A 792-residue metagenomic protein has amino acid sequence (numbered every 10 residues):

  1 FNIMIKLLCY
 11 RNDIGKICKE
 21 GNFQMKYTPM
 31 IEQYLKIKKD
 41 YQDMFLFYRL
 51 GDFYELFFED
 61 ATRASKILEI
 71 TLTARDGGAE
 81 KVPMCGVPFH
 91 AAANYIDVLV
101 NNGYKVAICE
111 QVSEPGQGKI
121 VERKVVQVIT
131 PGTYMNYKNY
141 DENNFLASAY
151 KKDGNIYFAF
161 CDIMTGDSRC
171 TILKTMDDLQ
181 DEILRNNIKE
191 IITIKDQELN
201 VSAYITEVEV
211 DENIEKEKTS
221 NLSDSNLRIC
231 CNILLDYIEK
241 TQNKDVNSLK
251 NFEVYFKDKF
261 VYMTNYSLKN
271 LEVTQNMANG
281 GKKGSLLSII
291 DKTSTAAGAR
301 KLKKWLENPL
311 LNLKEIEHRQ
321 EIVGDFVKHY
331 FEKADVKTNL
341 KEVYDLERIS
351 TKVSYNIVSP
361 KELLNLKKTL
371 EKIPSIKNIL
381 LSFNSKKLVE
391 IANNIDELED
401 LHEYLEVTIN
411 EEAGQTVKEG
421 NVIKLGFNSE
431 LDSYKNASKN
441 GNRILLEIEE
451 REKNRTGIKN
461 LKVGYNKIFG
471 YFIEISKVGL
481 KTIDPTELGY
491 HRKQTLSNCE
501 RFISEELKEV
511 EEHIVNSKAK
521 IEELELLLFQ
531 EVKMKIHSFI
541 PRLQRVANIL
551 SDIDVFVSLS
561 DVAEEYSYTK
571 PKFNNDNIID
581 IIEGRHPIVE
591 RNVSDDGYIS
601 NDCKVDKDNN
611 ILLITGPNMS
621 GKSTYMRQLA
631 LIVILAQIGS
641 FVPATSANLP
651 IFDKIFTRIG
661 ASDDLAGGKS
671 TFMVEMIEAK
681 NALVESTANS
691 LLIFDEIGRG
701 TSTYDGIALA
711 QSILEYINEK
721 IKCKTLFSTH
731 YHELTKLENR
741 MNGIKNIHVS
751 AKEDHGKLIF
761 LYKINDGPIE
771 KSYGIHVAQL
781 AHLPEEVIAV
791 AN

Functional and structural regions predicted by a protein language model:
N2, Y10-D13, N22: Intrinsic-disorder-associated, low-complexity terminal segments enriched in Asp/Asn/His/Tyr and depleted of Lys/Arg
L7, C18-R300, E307-Y330, T338 (+3 more regions): Basic, polar low-complexity surface loops/patches
T28-I31, F47, F58, G86-I96 (+26 more regions): Amphipathic alpha-helical transducer elements in NTP-driven molecular machines
K36-K39, L425-G464: N-terminal accessory targeting/assembly segments
F53-T73, Y157, R169-C170, E190-T219 (+7 more regions): A conserved P-loop NTPase coupling/switch region
F58-A61, D224, S294, K477-L507 (+2 more regions): ATPase nucleotide-binding head domains, primarily ABC-like/P-loop NTPase cores
D236-T293, K462-V463, G470-N498, P571-S600: SMC-family hinge/dimerization module
Y355, T369-K372, L425-G426, E450-N460 (+1 more regions): Charged, surface-exposed helical/loop "interaction arms" that form contiguous linear patches used for dimerization
